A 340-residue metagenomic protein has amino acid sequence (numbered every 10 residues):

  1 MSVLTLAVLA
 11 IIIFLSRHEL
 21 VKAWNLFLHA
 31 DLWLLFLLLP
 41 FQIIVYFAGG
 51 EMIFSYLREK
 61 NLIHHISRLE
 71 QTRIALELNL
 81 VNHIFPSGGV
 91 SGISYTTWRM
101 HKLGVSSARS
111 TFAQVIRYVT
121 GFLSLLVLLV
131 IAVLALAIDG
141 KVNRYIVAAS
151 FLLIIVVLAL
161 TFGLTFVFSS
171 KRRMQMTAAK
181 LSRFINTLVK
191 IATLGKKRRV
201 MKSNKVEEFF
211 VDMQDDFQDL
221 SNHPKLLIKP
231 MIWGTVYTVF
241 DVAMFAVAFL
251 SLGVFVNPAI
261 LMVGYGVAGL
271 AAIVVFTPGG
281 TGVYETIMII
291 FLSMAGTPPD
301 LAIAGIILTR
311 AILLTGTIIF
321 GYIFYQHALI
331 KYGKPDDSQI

Functional and structural regions predicted by a protein language model:
M1-H64, S338-I340: Anchoring transmembrane alpha helix of integral membrane proteins
M1-N25, V81-L194, T277, T281-I340: Transmembrane helix-loop-helix hairpins in multi-pass inner-membrane proteins
V21-F27, M100, F209-S221: A short amphipathic helical element positioned immediately N-terminal to and/or at the very start of a transmembrane
H29-L38, Q218-I232: Membrane-interface helix starts
A48-Y56, T96, D241-A248, G266 (+1 more regions): Hydrophobic/aromatic residues in alpha-helical transmembrane segments
G50-E77, S251-V263: Membrane-embedded helical hairpins/re-entrant loop segments and their flanking transmembrane helices within multi-pass
E70-L76, Y237-A246, P258-I273, Y284: Hydrophobic alpha-helical segments embedded in the membrane of multi-pass proteins
I191-M213: Short, membrane-interfacial amphipathic segments enriched in basic
